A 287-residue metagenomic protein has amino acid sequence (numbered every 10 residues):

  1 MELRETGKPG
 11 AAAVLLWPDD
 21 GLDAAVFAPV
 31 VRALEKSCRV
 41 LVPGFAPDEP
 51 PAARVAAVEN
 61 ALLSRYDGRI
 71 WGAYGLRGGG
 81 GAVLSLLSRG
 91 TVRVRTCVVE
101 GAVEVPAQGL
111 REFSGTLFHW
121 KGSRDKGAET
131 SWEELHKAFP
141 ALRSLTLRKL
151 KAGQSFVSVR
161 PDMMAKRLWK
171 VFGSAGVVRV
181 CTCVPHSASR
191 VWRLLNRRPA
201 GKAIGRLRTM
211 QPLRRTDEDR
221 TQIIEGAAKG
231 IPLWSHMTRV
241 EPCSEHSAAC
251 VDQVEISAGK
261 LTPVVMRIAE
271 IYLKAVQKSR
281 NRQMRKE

Functional and structural regions predicted by a protein language model:
G7-D48: Conserved HGGG/HGGXW glycine-rich cap/lid loop of the alpha/beta-hydrolase fold
Y66-R77: Alpha/beta-hydrolase fold nucleophile elbow
H119-K121: Short beta-strand/loop motif that positions the catalytic acidic residue of the alpha/beta-hydrolase fold
K126-W132: Conserved alpha/beta-hydrolase "acid-adjacent" motif
T146-V178: Catalytic active-site module of serine/aspartate enzymes centered on a nucleophile-bearing elbow/loop
K170-M210: Hydrophobic ligand-binding cavity/cleft-lining segments
A203-G259, A269: Hydrophobic-ligand binding "helix-grip"
E255-E287: A conserved amphipathic terminal alpha-helix motif
